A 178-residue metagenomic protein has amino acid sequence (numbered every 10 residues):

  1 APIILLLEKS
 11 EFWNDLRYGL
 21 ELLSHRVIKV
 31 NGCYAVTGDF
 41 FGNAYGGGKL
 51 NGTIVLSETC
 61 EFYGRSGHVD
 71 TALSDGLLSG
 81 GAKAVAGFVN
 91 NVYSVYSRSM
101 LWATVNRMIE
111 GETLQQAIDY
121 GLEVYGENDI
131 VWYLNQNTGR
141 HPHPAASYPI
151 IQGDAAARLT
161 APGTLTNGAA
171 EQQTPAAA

Functional and structural regions predicted by a protein language model:
P2-S99: Catalytic cores of nucleophile-dependent amide-cleaving enzymes
I54-G168: Active-site-proximal C-terminal subdomain of hydrolase catalytic domains
T174-A176: Ser/Thr-rich, Proline-interspersed low-complexity disordered segments
